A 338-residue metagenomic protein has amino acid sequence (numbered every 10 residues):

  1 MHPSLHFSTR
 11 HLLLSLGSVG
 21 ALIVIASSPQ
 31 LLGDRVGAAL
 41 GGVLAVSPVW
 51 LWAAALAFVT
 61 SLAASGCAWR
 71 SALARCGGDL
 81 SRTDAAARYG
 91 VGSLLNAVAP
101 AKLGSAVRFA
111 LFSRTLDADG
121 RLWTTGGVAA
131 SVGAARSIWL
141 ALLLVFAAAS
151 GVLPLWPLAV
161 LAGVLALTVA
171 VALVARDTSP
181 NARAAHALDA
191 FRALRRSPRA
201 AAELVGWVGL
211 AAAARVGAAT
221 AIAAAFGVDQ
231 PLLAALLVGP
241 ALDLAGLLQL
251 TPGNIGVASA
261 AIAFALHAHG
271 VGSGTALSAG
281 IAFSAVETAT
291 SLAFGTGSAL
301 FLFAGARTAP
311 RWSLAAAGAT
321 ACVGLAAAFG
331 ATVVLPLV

Functional and structural regions predicted by a protein language model:
M1-G90, F146-L247, S278-A279, V286-V338: Predominantly cytoplasmic-facing regulatory/coupling regions of multi-pass membrane proteins
A63-C67, A99-F109, R136, A245-A263 (+1 more regions): Transmembrane helix boundary and interhelical junction motifs in multipass membrane proteins
S71, A86-D119: Extended non-transmembrane interhelical loops and adjacent amphipathic helices of multipass membrane proteins
A74-R75, A97, R114, A224-A225 (+2 more regions): Transmembrane helix-loop junction
R82-A87, G104-A106, L116-G133, G270-F283: Membrane-interface alpha-helices at helix entry/exit sites of multi-pass transporters
F112-G120, V238, L242, S259-A279: Interfacial segments of multi-pass membrane proteins
V128-S150: Hydrophobic alpha-helical transmembrane segments of ABC transporter permease domains
